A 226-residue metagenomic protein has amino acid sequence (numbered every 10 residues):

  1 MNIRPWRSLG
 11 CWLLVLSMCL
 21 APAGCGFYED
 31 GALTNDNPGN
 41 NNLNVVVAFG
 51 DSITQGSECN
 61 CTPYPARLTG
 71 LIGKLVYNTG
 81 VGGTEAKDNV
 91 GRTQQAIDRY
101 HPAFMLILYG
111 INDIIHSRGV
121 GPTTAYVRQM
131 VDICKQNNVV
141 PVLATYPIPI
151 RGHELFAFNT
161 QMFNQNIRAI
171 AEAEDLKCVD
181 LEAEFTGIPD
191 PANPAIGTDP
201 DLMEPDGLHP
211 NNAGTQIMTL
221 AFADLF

Functional and structural regions predicted by a protein language model:
M1-L13: Bacterial N-terminal signal peptides that target proteins for export
L20-G24: C-terminal motif of bacterial Sec signal peptides marking the signal peptidase cleavage site
C25-G82, R92-H101, P191: Serine-esterase "nucleophile elbow" of acetyl-processing enzymes
P38, E58-T62, K87-T124, P147-I150: Oxyanion-hole/transition-state-stabilizing segment in secreted/luminal serine hydrolases and related acyltransferases
V45-G50, T54, L75-G80, A103-Y109 (+4 more regions): Structural recognition of the beta-strand scaffold that forms the well-ordered cores of secreted hydrolase catalytic
S52-G56, I72-L75, V81-K87, I111-H116 (+3 more regions): Solvent-exposed loop/turn segments at secondary-structure junctions within structured extracellular/periplasmic domains
L108-N112, M130-N164: Active-site segments of SGNH/GDSL-like serine hydrolases that catalyze O-acetyl group transfer/hydrolysis on lipids
I148-F226: Catalytic His-Asp segment of secreted/periplasmic serine-dependent ester chemistry enzymes
